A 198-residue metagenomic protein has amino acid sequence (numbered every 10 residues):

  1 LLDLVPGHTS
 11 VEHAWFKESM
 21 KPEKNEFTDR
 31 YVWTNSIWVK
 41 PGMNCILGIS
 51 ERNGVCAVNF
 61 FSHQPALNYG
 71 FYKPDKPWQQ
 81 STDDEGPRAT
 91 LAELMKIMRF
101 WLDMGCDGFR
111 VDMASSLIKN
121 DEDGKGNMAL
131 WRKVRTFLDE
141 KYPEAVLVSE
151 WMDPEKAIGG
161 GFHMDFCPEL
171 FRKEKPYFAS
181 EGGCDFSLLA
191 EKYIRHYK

Functional and structural regions predicted by a protein language model:
L1-E85, A89-A92, D103, A114-D165 (+1 more regions): Acidic/aromatic-lined carbohydrate-recognition and catalytic surfaces of CAZymes acting on diverse glycans
D84-I97, W101, S187-Y197: A Trp-anchored, charged/polar loop motif used as the substrate-binding/catalytic surface of acyl/ester-handling
F109-V111: Hydrophobic residues within beta-strands of alpha/beta enzymes
R135-L147, F178-K198: Catalytic-core region of carbohydrate-active enzymes that cleave or remodel glycosidic bonds
